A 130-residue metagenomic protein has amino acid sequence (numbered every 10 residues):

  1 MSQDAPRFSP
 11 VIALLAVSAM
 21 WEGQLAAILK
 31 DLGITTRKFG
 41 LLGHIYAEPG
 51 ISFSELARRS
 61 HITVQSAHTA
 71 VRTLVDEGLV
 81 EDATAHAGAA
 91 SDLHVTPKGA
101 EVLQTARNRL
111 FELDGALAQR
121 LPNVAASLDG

Functional and structural regions predicted by a protein language model:
M1, I12-A13, A27-L29, F39 (+3 more regions): Short, flexible segments with low predicted structural confidence
M1-L32, L79, H86, D92-V95 (+1 more regions): N-terminal leader segment of winged-helix/HTH proteins
S2-Q3, I45-Y46, H61, A90-S91: Short secondary-structure capping/turn micro-motifs that flank functional sites
A19, G23-T63: N-terminal helix-turn-helix DNA-binding core of bacterial DNA-binding proteins
K38, S66, A83-T84: A generic structural-conservation signal
L42, L56, A67, V71-E77: Basic amphipathic alpha-helical segments that dock to polyanions
G50, R72-D129: Charged, amphipathic alpha-helical coiled-coil/dimerization segments
